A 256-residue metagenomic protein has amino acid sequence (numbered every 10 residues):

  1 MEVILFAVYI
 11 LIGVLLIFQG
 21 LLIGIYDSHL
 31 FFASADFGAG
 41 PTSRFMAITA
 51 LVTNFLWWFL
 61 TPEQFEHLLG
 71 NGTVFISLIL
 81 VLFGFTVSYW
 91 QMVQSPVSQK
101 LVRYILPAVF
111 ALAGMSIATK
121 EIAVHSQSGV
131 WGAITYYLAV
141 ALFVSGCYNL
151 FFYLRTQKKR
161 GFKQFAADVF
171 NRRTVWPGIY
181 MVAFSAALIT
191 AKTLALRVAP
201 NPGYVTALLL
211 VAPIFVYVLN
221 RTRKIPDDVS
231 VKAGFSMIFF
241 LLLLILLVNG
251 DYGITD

Functional and structural regions predicted by a protein language model:
M1-L21, I25-F37, T42-R44, F65-L69 (+5 more regions): Membrane-interface interhelical linkers
L22-H29, T49-L56, L60, L80-S88 (+2 more regions): Membrane-embedded alpha-helical core segments of multi-pass
F45-T61, V144, Y148, L188-A191 (+2 more regions): Alpha-helical transmembrane segments of compact multi-pass small-molecule transporters, enriched in specific families
L112: Contiguous mid-protein beta-loop-alpha structural module that forms a pocket-lining wall or clamp of enzyme active
A118-T119: Active-site-proximal beta-strands of protease catalytic cores
A199-Y204: Transmembrane helix-loop boundary segments of multi-pass membrane transporters
